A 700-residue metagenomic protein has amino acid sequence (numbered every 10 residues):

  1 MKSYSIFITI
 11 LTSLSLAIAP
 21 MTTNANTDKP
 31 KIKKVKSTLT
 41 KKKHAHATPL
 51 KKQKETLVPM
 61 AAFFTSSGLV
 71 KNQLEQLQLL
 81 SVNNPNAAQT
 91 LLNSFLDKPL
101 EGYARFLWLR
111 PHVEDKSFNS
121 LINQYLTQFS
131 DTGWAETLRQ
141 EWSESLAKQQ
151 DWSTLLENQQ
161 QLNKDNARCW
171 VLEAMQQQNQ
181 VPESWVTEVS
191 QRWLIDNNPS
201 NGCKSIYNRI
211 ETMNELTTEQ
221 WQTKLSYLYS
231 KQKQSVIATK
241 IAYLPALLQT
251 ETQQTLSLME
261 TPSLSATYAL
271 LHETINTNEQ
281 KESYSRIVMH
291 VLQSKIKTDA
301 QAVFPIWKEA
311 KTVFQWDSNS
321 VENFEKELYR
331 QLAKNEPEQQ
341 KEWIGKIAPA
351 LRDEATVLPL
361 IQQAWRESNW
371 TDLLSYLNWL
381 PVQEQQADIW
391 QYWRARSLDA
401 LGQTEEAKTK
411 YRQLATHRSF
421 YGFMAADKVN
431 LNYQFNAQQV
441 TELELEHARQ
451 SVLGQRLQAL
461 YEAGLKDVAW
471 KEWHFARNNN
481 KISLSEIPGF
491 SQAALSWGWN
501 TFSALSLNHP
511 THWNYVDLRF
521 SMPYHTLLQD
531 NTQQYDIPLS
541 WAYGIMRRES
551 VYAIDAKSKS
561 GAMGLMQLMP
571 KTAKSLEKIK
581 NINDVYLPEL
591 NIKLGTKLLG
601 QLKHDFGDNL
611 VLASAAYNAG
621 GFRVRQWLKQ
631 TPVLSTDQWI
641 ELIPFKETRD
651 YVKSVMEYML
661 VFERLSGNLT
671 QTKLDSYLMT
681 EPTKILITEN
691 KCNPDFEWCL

Functional and structural regions predicted by a protein language model:
T12, I18, T23-L107, F435-Q438 (+2 more regions): N-terminal leader/linker segments that initiate helical-solenoid repeat arrays
F64-Q73, N84-P85, L96-R105, K116-F118 (+19 more regions): Generic helix N-cap/helix-start motif at coil->alpha-helix transitions
Q78-L79, L107, P111, S145 (+8 more regions): Residue-level signature for tetratricopeptide repeat
P85-L92, S117-Q128, D151-Q161, V181-I195 (+12 more regions): Alpha-helical repeat scaffolds
D97-K98, F106, P305, G345 (+6 more regions): Catalytic glycan-binding domains that act on GlcNAc-containing polysaccharides
L109-R110, I122, L126-T127, R139-E144 (+2 more regions): Alpha-helical adaptor scaffolds
K408, R412-G422, D427-L460, L518 (+3 more regions): Extracellular/periplasmic ectodomains of large secreted or surface enzymes and adhesion receptors
